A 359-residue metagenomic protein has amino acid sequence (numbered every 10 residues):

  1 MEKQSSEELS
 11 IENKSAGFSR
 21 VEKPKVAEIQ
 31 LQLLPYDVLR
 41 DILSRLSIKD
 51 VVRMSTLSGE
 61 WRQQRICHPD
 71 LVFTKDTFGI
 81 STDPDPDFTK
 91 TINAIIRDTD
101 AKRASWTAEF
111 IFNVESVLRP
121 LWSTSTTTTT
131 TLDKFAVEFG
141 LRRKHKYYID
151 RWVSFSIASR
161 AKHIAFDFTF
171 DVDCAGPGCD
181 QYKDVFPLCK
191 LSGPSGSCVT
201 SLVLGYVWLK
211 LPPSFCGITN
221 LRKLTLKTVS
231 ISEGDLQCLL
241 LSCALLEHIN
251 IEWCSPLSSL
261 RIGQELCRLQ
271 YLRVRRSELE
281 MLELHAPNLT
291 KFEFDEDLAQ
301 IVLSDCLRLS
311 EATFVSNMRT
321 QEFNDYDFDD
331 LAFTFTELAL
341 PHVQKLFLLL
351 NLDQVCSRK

Functional and structural regions predicted by a protein language model:
M1-P24: Terminal membrane/secretory targeting segments in land-plant proteins
E2, V21-S255, R261-G263: Leucine-rich repeat
T169, V207, V229-I231, C254-S255 (+5 more regions): Conserved "Asn-ladder"/turn position within leucine-rich repeats
S214-G217, L236-L239, I262, L282-H285 (+2 more regions): C-terminal per-repeat helix/turn "cap" of leucine-rich repeat
T219-N220, A244-E247, E265-Q270, H285-N288 (+2 more regions): Short "repeat-start/strand-capping" segments in structured domains, especially the N-termini of parallel beta-helix
E265-K291, D297-V302: Repeat-solenoid scaffold signature
L298-K359: Extended repeat-based solenoid scaffolds, especially LRR ectodomains and other repeat-derived architectures
